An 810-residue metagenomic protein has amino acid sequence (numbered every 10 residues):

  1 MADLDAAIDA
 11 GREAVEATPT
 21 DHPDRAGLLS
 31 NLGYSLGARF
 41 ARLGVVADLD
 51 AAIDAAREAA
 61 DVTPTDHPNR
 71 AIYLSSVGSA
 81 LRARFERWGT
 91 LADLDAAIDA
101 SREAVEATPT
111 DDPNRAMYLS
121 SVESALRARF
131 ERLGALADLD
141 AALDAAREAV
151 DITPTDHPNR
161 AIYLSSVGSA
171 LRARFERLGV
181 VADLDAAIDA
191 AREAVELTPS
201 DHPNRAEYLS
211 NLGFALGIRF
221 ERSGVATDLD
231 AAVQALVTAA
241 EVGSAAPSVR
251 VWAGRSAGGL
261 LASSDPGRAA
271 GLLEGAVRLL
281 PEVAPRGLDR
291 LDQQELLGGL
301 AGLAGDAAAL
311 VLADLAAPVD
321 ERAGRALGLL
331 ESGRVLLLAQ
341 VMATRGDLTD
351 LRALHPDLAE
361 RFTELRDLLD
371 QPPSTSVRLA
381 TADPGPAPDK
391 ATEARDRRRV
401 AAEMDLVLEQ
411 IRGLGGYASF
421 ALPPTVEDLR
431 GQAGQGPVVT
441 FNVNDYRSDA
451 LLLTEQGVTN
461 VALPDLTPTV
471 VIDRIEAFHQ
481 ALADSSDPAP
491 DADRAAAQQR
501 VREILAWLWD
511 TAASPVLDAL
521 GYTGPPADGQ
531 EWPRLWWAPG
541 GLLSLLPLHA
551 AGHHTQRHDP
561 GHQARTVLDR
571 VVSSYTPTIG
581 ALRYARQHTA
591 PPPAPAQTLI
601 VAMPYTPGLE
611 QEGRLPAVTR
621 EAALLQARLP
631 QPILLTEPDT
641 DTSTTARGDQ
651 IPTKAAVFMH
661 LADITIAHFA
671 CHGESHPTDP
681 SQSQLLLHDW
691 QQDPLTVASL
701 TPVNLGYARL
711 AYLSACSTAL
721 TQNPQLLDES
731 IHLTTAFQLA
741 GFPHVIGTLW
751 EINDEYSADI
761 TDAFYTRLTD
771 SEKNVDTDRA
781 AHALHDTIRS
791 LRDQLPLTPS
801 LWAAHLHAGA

Functional and structural regions predicted by a protein language model:
M1-S210, I218, S223-V225: Thr-biased low-complexity repeat/linker tracts and other Thr-enriched repetitive architectures
I8, V46, D50-I53, L91 (+15 more regions): Conserved positions within tetratricopeptide repeat
T18-G27, G44, T63-I72, G89 (+14 more regions): Acidic, Ser/Thr-rich low-complexity linear motifs
P266-L568, S573, I579, Y584-P607 (+1 more regions): Amphipathic alpha-helical protein-protein interaction segments
L303, G333, A450, L535-W537 (+8 more regions): Residue-level detector of buried hydrophobic side-chain packing in well-ordered secondary-structure elements
G541-L543, T578-E674, L713: A domain-level signal for caspase-like cysteine endopeptidase catalytic cores and their zymogen-processing architecture
S573-Y584, T665-N774: Catalytic cores of nucleophile-dependent amide-cleaving enzymes
S757-A810: An often Trp-containing, charged/polar helix-loop segment at the C-terminal end of enzyme catalytic cores
